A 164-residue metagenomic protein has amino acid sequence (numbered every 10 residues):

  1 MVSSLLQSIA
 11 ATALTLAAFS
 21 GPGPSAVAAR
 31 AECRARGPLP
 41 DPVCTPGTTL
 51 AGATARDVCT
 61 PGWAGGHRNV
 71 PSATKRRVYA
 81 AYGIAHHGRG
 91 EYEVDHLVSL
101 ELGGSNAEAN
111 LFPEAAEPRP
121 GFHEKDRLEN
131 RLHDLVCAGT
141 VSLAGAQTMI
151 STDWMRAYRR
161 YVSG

Functional and structural regions predicted by a protein language model:
M1-E93, L102-G164: Nuclease and nuclease-like effector domains acting on nucleic acids or nucleotide cofactors
S99: Short active-site segment of divalent metal-dependent hydrolases/proteases that encodes the spacing between
